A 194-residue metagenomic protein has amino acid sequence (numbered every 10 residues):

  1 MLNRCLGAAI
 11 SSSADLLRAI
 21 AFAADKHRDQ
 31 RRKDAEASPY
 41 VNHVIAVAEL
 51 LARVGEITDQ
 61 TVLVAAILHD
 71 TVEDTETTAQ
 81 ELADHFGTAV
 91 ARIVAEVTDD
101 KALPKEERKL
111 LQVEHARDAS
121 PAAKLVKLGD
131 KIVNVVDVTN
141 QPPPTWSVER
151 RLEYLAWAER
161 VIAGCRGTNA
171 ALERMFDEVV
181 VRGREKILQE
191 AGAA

Functional and structural regions predicted by a protein language model:
M1-A194: Active-site helical microenvironments for divalent-metal-assisted chemistry
